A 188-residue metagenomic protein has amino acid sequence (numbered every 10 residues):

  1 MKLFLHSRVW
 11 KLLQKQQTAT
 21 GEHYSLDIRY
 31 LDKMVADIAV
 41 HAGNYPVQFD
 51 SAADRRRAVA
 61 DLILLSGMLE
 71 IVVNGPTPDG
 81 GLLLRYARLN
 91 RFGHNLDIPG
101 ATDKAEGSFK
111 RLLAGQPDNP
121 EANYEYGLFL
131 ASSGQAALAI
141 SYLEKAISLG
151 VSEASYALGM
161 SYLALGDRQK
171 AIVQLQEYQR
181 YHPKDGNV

Functional and structural regions predicted by a protein language model:
M1-E22: Extreme N-terminal leader/anchor segments
E22-S51, T77-H94: Amphipathic alpha-helical repeat scaffolds of TPR domains
S51, L62-L69: N-terminal carbohydrate-binding/catalytic regions of secreted carbohydrate-active enzymes
R55-R56, M160-G166, D185-V188: TPR/TPR-like alpha-solenoid helical repeat scaffolds
G67-E70, K110, E144, Q176: Alpha-solenoid helical repeat scaffolds
G80-L165, R180: Alpha-helical adaptor scaffolds
G150, G166-G186: TPR/TPR-like (Sel1-like) alpha-helical repeat modules
